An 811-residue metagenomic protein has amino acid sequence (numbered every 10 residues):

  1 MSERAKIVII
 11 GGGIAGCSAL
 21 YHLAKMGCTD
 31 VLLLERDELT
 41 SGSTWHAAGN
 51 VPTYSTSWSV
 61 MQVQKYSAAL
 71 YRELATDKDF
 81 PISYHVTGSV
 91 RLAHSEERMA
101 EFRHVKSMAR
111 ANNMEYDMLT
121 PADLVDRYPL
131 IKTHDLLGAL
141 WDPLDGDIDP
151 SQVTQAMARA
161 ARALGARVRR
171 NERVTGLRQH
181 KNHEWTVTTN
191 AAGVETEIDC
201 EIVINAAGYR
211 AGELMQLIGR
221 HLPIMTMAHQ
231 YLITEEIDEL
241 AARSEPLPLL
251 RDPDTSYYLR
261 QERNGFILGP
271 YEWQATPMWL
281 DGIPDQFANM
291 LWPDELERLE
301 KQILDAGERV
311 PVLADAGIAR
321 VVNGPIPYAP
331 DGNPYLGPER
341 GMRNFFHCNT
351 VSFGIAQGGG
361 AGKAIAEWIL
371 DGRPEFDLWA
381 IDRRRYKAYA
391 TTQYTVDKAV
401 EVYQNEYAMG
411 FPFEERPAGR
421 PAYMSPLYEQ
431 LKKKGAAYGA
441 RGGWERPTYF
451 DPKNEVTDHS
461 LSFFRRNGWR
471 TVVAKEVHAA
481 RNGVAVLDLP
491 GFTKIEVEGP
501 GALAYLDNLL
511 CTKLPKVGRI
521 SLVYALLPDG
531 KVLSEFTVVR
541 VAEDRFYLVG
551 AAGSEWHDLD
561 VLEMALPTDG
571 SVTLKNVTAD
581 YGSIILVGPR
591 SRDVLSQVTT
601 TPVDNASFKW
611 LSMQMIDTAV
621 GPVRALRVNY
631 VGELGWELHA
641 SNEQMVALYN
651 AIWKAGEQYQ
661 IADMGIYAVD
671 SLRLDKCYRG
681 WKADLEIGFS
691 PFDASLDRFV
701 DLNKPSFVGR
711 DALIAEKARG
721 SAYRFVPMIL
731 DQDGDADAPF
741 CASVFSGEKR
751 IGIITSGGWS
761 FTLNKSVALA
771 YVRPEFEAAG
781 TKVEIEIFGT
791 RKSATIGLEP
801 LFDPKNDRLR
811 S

Functional and structural regions predicted by a protein language model:
S2-A5, A192-I202: Core beta-strand elements of the Rossmann-like FAD/NAD(P) dinucleotide-binding domain in flavoenzyme oxidoreductases
V8-I10, I198-R210, G362: Short hydrophobic core segments
A24-T44: Glycine-rich FAD pyrophosphate-binding loop
A48-T53, S89-R91, R220-E245, K301 (+5 more regions): Central beta-strand plus flanking loop segment that forms part of the substrate or channel wall within the catalytic
G49-R127, D254-L259, R263-G265, P293 (+2 more regions): Dinucleotide-binding Rossmann-like beta1-alpha1 core, especially the glycine-rich loop that anchors the ADP
L70-E73, H85, H94-R170, T175-T189 (+3 more regions): Flavin (FAD/FMN) cofactor-binding and adjacent substrate-gating region of FAD-dependent oxidoreductase domains
D254, R263, D285-Y423: C-terminal catalytic lobe of FAD-dependent flavoproteins
F376-D377, I381-S811: Glycine/proline-enriched, intrinsically flexible loops and inter-domain linkers
